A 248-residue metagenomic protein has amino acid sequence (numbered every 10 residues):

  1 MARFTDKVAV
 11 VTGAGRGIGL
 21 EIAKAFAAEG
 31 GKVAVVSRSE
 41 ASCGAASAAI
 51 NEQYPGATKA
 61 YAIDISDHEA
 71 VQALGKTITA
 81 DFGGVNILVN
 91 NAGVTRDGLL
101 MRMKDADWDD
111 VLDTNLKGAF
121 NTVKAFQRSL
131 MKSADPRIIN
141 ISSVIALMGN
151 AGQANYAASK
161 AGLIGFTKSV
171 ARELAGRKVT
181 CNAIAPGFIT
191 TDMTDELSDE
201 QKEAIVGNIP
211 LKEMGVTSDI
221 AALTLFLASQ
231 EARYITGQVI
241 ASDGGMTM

Functional and structural regions predicted by a protein language model:
V8, G15-G17: Conserved glycine-rich cofactor-binding loop
E40, A62-L74, D105, S218-D219: The beta1-alpha1 cofactor-binding region of Rossmann-like NAD(H)/NADP(H)-dependent oxidoreductases
L99-L100, K104-L112, T194, I205: Substrate-binding pocket helix/loop in short-chain dehydrogenase/reductase
V123, S159, T167: Active-site helix of classical SDR
R128, R172-G176, R233: Alpha-helical segment proximal to the catalytic Tyr-Lys
S143: Residue(s) in the substrate-gating loop at a strand-loop-helix junction that position the organic substrate next
A183, V206-E231, I235, G244: C-terminal helical subdomain
